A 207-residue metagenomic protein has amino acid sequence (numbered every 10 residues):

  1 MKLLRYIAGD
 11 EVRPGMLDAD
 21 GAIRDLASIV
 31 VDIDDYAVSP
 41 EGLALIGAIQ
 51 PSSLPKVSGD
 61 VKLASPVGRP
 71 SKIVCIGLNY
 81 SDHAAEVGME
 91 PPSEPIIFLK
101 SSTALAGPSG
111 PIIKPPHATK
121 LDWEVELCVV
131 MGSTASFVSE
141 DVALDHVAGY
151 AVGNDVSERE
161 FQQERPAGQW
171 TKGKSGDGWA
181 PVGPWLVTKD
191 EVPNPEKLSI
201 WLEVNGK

Functional and structural regions predicted by a protein language model:
M1-P95, D190-P193: N-terminal non-catalytic cap/leader segment that marks the start of a structured domain
P70-C75, N79-K207: Glycine-enriched loop-and-adjacent helix/strand subsegments that border the catalytic/binding cleft of enzyme cores
